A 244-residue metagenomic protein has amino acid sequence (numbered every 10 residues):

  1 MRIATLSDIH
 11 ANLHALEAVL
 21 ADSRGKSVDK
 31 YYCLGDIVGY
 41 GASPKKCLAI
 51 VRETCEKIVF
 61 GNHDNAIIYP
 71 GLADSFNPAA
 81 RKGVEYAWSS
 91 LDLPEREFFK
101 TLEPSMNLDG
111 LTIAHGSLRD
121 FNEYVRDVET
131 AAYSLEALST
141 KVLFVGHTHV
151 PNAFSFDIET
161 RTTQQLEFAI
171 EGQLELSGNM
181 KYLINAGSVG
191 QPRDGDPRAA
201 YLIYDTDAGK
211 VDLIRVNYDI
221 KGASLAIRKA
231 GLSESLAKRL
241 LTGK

Functional and structural regions predicted by a protein language model:
M1-A4, N107-I113, S177-L183: Beta-strand-turn-beta hairpins that frame and shape the catalytic cleft of phosphate-ester-processing enzymes
M1-E56, R228: N-terminal active-site segment of His-dependent metallophosphoesterases
L6-S7, Y31-D36, K57-N62, A114 (+2 more regions): Active-site neighborhood of phospho(di)ester-bond hydrolases with catalytic His/Asp-centered motifs
H10-A15, G39-G41, N65-I68, N107 (+3 more regions): Active-site environment of divalent metal-dependent phosphoester hydrolases
C47-L48, E53-S139: Active-site neighborhood of divalent metal-dependent phosphoester bond hydrolases
P70-G71, Y124, F154-D157, S224-A226: Short, well-ordered secondary-structure micro-motifs
V128-Q173, N179-L183: Anionic-ligand binding region
I158-K244: Acidic, His/Gly-rich catalytic cores of divalent-metal-dependent hydrolytic chemistry
